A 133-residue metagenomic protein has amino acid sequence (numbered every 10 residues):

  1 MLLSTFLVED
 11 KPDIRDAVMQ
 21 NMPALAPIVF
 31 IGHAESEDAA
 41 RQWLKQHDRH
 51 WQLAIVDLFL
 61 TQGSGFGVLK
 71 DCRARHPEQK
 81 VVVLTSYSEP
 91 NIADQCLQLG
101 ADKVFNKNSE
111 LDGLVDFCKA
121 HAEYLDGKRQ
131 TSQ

Functional and structural regions predicted by a protein language model:
E9: Conserved acidic carboxylate
H33-L53: Acidic, metal-coordinating helix/loop segments flanking the phosphotransfer/catalytic sites of two-component signaling
S36, S64-G67: Acidic catalytic/metal-coordinating carboxylates
D57-L58: Active-site residues of response regulator receiver
T61: The feature encodes the CheY-like receiver
F66-P77: Short amphipathic alpha-helix used as the core "switch/output" element in two-component signaling
G67, S88-F105, S109: Alpha4 helix (beta4-alpha4-beta5 surface) of REC/receiver domains from two-component response regulators
